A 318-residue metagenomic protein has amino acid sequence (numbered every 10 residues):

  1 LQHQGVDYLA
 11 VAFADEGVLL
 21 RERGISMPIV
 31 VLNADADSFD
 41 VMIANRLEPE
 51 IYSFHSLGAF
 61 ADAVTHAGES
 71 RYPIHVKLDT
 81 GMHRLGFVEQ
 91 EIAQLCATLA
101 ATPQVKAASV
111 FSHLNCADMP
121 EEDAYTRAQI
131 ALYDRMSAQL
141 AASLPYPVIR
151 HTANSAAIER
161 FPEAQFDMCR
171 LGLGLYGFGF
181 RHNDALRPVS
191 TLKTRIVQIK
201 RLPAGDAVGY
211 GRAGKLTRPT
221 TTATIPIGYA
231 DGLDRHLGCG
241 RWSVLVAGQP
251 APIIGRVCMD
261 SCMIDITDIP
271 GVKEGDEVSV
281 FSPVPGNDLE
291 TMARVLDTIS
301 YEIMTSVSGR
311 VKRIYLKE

Functional and structural regions predicted by a protein language model:
L1-H151, Q165: Active-site-proximal beta-alpha core segment in soluble small-molecule metabolic enzymes
F13-E16, D35-D37, V41, S53-A59 (+1 more regions): Active-site anion/phosphate-binding pocket segments in diverse small-molecule metabolic enzymes
